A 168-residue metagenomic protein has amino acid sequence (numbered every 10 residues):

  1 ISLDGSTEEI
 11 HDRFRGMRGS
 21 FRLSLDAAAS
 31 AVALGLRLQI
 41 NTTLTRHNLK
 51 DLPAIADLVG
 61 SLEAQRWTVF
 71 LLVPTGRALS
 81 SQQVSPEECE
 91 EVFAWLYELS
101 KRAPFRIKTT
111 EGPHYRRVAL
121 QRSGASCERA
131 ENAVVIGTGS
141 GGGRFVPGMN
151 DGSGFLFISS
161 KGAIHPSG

Functional and structural regions predicted by a protein language model:
I1-L79, S85: Radical SAM/AdoMet-radical enzyme domain recognition
T75-S167: A C-terminal junction/extension of Radical SAM enzymes
